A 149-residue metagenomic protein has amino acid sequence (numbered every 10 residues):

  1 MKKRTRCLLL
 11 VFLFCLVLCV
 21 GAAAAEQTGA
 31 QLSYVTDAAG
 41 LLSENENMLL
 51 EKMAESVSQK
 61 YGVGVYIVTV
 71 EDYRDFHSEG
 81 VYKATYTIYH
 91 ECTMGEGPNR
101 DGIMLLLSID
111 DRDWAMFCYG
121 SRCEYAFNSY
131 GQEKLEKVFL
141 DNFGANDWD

Functional and structural regions predicted by a protein language model:
M1-L9: Bacterial N-terminal signal peptides that target proteins for export
T5-R6, C19-A22: Intrinsically disordered low-complexity regions specifically enriched for long asparagine
L10-C19: Bacterial N-terminal signal peptides
A23-D149: Folded, non-transmembrane soluble domains that reside on the lumenal/extracytoplasmic side of membranes
